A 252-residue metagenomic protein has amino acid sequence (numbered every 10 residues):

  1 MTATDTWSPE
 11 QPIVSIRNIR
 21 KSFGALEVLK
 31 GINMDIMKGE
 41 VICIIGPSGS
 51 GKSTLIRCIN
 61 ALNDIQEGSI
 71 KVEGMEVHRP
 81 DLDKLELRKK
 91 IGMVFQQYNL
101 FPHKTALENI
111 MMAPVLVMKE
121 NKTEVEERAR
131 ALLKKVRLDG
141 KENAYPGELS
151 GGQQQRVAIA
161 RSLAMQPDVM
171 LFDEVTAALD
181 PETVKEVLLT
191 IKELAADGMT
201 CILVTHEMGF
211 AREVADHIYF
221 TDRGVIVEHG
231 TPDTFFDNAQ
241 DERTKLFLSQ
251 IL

Functional and structural regions predicted by a protein language model:
M1-S8: Short, low-complexity, intrinsically disordered N-terminal peptides in bacterial proteins
T2, D222-R223, V227-L252: C-terminal boundary and immediately downstream tail of ABC-type ATPase nucleotide-binding domains
P9-P232: ABC family nucleotide-binding domain
